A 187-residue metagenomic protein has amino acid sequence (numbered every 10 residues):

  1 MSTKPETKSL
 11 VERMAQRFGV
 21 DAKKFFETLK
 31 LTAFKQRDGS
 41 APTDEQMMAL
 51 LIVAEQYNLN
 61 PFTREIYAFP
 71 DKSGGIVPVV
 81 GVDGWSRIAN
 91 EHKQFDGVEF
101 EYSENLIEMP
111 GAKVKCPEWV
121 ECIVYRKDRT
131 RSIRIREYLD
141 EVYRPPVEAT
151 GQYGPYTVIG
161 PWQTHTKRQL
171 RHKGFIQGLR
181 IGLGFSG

Functional and structural regions predicted by a protein language model:
M1-G187: Glycine-rich anion-binding surface patch
